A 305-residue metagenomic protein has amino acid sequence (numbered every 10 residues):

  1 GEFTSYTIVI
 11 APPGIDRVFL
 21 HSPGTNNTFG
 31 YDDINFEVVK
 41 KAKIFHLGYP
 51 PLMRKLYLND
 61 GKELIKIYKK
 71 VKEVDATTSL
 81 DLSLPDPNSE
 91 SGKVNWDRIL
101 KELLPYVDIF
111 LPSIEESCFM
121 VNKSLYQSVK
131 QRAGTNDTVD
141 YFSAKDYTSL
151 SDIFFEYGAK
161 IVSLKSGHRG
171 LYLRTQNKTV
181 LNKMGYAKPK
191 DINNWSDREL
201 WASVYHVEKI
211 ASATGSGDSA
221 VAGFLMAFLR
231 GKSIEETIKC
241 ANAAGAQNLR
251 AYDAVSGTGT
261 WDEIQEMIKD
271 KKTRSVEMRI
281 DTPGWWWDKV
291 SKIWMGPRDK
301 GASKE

Functional and structural regions predicted by a protein language model:
E2-E208, A254-V255, G259-E305: Ribokinase/PfkB-type carbohydrate-kinase core domain
V74, D218-V221, A246: Alpha-helical transmembrane segments that form the membrane-embedded catalytic/substrate-binding core of multi-pass
F119, I210-I234, I238: Short, small-residue alpha-helix embedded
Y126, R230, I234, A251-A254: Short, well-ordered loop/turn and helix-capping segments at boundaries between secondary-structure elements and domains
I153, A227, N248: Short alpha-helical functional segments enriched in proximate histidine and acidic residues
